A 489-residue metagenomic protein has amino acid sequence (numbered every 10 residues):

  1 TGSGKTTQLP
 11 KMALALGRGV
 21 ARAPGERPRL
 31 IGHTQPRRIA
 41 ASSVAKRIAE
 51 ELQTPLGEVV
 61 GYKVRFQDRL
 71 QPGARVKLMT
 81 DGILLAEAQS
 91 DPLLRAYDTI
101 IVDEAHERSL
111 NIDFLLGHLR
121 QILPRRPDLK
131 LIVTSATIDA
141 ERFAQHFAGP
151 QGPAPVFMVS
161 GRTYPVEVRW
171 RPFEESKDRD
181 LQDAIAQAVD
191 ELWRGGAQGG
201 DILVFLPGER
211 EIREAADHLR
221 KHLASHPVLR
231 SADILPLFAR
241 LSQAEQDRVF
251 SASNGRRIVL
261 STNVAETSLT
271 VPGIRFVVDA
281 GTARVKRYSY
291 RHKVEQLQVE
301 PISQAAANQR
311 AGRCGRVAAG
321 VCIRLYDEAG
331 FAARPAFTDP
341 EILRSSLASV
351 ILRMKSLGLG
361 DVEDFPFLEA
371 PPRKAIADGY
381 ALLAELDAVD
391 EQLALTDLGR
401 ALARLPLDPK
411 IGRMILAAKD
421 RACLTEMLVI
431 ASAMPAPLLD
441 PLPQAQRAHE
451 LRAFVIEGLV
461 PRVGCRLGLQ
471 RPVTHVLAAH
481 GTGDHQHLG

Functional and structural regions predicted by a protein language model:
T1, H487-L488: Accessible peptide chain termini
T1-M414: P-loop NTPase motor module signature
L9, L469, L477-H480: Intrinsically disordered, low-complexity Ser/Thr- and Pro-rich stretches
A23, I202, L467, V473-T474: Residue-level detector of alpha-helical hydrophobic segments embedded in or interacting with membranes
L78, T137, L405, P409 (+4 more regions): Low-complexity, intrinsically disordered regions enriched in charged/polar residues
D217, S349, L386-D390, G412 (+2 more regions): C-terminal helicase lobe and adjacent C-terminal extensions/tails of nucleic-acid helicase motors
R471, V476, D484-H487: Alpha-helix boundary/capping motif
